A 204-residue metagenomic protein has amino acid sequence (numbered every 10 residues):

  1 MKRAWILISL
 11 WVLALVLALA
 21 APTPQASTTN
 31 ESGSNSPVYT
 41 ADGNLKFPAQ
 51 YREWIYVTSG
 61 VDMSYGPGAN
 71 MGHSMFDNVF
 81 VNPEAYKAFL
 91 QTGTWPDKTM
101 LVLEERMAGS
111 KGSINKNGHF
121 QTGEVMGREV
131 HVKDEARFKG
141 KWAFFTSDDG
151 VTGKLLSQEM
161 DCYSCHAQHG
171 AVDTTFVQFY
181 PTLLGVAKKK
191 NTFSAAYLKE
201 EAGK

Functional and structural regions predicted by a protein language model:
M1-A4: Positively charged n-region of N-terminal signal peptides that target proteins for export
S9-A20: Bacterial N-terminal signal peptides
A18-A20, N44, V177: Generic N-terminal simple sequence motifs
A18-N30: Bacterial Sec-dependent signal peptides at the C-terminal "C-region" and cleavage site
S27-E31, P37-T40, F47-I55, S59-S64 (+2 more regions): Sequence context surrounding c-type heme c attachment/ligation sites in exported
G66-G68: Acidic, aliphatic-rich amphipathic alpha-helical segments
S74-Y86: Short, structured beta-strand/loop micro-motifs enriched in basic residues and often containing a Trp
